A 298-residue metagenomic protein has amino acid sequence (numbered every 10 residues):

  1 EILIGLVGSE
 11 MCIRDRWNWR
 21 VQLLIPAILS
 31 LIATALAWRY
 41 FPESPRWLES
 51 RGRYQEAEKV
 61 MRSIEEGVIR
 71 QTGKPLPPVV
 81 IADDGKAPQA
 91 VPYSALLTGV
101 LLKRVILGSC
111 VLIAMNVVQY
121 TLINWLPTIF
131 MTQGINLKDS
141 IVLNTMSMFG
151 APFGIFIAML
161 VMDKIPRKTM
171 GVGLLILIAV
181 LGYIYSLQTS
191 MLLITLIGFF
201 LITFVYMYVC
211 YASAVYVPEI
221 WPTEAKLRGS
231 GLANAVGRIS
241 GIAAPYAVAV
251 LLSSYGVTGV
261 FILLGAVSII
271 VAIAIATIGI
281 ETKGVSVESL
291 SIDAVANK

Functional and structural regions predicted by a protein language model:
E1-E10: Single conserved hydrophobic/aromatic residue that forms the stacking wall/gate of nucleotide- or nucleobase-binding
S9-G52: Helix-loop-helix hairpin linking two adjacent transmembrane segments in secondary transporters
E10-D15, F130-M131, V161-M162, V248-G256: Interfacial helix-cap and linker-helix signal at transmembrane-aqueous boundaries of multi-pass secondary transporters
D15-W17, L187-I197: Helix-loop junctions at membrane interfaces in 12-TM secondary transporters
W38-L101, V285-K298: Intracellular cytosolic loops and amphipathic helices of Major Facilitator Superfamily
L97-I155: Extracytoplasmic gate region of multi-pass secondary transporters
K164-L175: Cytoplasmic membrane-interface "Motif A"-like loop-to-helix N-cap segments of 12-TM Major Facilitator Superfamily
L177-S190: C-terminal ends and interior cores of transmembrane alpha-helices in multi-pass membrane transporters/permeases
